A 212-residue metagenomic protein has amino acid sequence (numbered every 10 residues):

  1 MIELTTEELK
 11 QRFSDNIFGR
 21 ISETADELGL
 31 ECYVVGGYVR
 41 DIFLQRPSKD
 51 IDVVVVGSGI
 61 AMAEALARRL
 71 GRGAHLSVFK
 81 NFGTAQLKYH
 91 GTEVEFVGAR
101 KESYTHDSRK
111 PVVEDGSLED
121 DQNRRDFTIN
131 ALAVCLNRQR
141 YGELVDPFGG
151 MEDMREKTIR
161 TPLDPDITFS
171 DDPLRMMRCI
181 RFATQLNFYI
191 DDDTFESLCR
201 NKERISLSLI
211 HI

Functional and structural regions predicted by a protein language model:
M1-I210: Catalytic cores of the polymerase beta-like nucleotidyltransferase superfamily and closely associated nucleotide
